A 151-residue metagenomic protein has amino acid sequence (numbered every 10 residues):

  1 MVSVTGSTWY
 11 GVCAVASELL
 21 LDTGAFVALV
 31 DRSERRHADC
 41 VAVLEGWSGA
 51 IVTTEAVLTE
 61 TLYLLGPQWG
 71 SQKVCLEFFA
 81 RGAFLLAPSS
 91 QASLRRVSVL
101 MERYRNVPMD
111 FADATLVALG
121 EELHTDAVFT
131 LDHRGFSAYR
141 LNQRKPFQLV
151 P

Functional and structural regions predicted by a protein language model:
V2-L19, V30, A38-P108, A118 (+3 more regions): PIN-domain endoribonuclease scaffold, especially VapC-family toxins
F26: Conserved catalytic phosphorylation-site environment of P-type ATPases
D113-A114: Conserved glycosyltransferase catalytic-site signature
